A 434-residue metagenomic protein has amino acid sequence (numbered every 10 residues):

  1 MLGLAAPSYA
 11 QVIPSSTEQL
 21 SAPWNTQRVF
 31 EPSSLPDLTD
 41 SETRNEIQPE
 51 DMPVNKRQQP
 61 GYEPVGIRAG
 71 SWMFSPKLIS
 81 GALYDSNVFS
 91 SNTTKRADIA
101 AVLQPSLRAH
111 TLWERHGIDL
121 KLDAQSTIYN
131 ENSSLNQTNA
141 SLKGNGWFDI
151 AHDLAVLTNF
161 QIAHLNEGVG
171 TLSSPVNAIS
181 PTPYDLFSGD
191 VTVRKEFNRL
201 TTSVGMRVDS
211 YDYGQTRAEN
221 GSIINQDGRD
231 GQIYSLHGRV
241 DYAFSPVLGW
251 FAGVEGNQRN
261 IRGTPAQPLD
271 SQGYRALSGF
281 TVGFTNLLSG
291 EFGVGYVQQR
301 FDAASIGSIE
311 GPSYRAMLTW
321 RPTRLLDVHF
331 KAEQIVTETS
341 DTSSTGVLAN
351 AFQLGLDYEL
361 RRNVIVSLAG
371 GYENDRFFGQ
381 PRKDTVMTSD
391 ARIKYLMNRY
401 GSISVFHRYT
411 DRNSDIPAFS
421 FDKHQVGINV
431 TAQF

Functional and structural regions predicted by a protein language model:
S8-I79, Y84: N-terminal periplasmic/intermembrane-space "pro-region" immediately following the signal or transit peptide
I67, A109-T111, G144, F148 (+8 more regions): Residue-level signature of outer-membrane beta-barrel architecture
S80-V88, W113-R115, A124-N130, I162-N166 (+8 more regions): Transmembrane beta-strands of outer-membrane beta-barrel pores
S90-K95, I128-N132, S173-I179, T216-D227 (+7 more regions): Extracellular loop and loop/strand-boundary signature of outer-membrane beta-barrel proteins
T93-I99, N132-N139, A178-D185, N225-Q232 (+5 more regions): Replace "Gram-negative outer membrane beta-barrel proteins" with "bacterial and organellar outer membrane beta-barrel
A101-L107, T138-G144, D185-V191, Q232-G238 (+5 more regions): Hydrophobic, lipid-facing positions within transmembrane beta-strands of outer-membrane proteins
R115-I118, H152-T158, F197-V204, P246-A252 (+4 more regions): Repeated loop/turn-to-beta-strand initiation elements of outer-membrane beta-barrel proteins
I393-L396, Y400-S402, F406, D422-F434: Outer-membrane beta-barrel "beta-signal"
